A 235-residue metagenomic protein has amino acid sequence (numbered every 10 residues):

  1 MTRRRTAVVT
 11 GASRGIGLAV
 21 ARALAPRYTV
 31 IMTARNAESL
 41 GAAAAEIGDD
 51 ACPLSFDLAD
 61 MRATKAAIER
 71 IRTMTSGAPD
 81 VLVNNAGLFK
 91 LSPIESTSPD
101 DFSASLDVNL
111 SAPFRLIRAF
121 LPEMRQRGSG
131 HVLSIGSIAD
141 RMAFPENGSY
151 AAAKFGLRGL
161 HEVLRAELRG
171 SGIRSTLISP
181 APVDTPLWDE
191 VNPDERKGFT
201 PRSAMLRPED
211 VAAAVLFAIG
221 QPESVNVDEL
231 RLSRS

Functional and structural regions predicted by a protein language model:
S13-R14: Conserved glycine-rich cofactor-binding loop
R27-A42: Conserved glycine-rich Rossmann-like NAD(P)H-binding loop of the short-chain dehydrogenase/reductase
S55-A66, P99: The beta1-alpha1 cofactor-binding region of Rossmann-like NAD(H)/NADP(H)-dependent oxidoreductases
P93-I94, D101-L106: Substrate-binding pocket helix/loop in short-chain dehydrogenase/reductase
I117, A153: Active-site helix of classical SDR
S137: Residue(s) in the substrate-gating loop at a strand-loop-helix junction that position the organic substrate next
G170-I173, L177-I178, G198-S235: C-terminal helical subdomain
